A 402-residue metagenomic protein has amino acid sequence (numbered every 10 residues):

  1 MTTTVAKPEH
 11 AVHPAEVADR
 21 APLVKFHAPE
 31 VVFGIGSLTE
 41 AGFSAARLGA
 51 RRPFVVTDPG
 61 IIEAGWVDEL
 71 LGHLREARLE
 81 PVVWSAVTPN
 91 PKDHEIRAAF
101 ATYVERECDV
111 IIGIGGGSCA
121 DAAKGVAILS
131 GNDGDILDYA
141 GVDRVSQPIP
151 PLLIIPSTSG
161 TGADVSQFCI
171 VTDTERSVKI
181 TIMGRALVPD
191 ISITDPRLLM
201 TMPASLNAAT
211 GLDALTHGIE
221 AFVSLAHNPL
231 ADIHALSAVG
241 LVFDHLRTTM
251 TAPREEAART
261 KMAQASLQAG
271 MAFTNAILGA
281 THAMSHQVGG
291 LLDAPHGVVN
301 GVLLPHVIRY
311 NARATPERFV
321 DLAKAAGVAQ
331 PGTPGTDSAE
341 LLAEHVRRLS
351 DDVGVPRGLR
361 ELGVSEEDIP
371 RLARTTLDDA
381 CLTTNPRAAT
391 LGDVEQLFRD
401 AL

Functional and structural regions predicted by a protein language model:
M1-L48: N-terminal amphipathic/basic leader segments beginning at the initiator methionine
L38-F54, G72-A77, E105: Glycine-rich phosphate/diphosphate-binding loops that line cofactor/substrate pockets in enzymes
I62-G134, T248-R259: N-terminal small/polar loop signature for handling phosphorylated ligands or for N-terminal nucleophile
H94-R197: Glycine/threonine-rich beta-strand-loop-alpha-helix active-site module that forms ligand/phosphate-binding
F168-A276: Carboxylate- and glycine-rich phosphate/diphosphate-binding segment that chelates Mg2+/Mn2+
L291-D368: Gly/Pro-rich interdomain helix-loop hinge
S365-L402: Short, amphipathic C-terminal "tail helix"
